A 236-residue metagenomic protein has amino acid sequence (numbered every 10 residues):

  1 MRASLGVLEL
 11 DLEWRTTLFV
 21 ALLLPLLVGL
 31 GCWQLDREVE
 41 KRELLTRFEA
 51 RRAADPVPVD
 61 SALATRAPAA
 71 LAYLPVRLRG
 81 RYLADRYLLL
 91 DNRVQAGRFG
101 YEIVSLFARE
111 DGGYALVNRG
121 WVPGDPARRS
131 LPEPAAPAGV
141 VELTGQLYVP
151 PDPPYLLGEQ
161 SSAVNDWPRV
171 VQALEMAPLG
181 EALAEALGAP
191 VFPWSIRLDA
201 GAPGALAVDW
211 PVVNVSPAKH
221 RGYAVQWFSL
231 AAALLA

Functional and structural regions predicted by a protein language model:
M1-A67, L71-A236: Surface-exposed, charge/polar-rich loops and edge strands
